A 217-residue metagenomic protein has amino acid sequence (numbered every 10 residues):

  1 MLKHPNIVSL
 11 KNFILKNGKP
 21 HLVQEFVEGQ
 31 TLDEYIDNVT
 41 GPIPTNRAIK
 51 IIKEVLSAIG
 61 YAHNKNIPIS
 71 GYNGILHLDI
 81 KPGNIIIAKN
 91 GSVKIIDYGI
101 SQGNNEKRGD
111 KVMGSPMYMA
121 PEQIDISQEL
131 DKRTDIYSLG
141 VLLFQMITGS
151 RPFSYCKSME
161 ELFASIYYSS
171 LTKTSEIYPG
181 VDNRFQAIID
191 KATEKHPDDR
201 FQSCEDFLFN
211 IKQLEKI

Functional and structural regions predicted by a protein language model:
F13: Activation-segment/catalytic-loop signature of the eukaryotic protein kinase fold
N17-T31: Conserved short submotifs of the Hanks-type protein kinase catalytic core that shape the nucleotide-binding pocket
I51-I52: Activation segment signature within eukaryotic-like protein kinase domains
S57-I75: Protein kinase catalytic-loop region centered on the HRD/HxD motif
Q123-R133: Conserved end of the kinase activation segment
T148-P152: Structural helix C-cap motif within protein kinase domains
R200: Conserved HRD-motif arginine in the catalytic loop of eukaryotic-like protein kinases
